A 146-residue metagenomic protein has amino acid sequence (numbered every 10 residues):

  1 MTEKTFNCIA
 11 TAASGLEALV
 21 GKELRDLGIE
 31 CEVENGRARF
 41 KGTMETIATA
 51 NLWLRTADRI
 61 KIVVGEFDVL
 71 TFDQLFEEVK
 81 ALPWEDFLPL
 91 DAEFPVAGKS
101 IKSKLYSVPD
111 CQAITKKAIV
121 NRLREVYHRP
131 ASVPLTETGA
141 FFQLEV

Functional and structural regions predicted by a protein language model:
T2-G139: Non-catalytic nucleic-acid substrate-recognition regions in nucleic-acid-modifying enzymes
